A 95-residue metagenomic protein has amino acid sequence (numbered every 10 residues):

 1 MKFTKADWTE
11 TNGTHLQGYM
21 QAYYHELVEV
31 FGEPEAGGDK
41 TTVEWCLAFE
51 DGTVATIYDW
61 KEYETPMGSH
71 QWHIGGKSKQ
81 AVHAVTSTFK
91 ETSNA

Functional and structural regions predicted by a protein language model:
M1-A95: Residues within mature, well-folded domains
